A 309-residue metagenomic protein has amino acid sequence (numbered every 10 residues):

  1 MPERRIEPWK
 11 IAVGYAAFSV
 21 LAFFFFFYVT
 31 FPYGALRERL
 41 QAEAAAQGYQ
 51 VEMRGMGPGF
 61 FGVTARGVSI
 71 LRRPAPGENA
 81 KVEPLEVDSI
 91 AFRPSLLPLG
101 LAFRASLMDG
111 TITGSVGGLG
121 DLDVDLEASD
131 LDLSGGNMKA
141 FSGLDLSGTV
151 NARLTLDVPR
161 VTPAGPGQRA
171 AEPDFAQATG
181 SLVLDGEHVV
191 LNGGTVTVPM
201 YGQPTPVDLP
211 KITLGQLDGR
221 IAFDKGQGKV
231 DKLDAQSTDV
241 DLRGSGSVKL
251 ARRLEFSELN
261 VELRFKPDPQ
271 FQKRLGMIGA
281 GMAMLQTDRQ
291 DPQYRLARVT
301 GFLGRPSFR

Functional and structural regions predicted by a protein language model:
M1-A17, E43, L209, L214-R309: Extended terminal
A12-V29: Single-pass alpha-helical transmembrane signal-anchor segments
F26-S115: Terminal hydrophobic membrane-targeting helix
E52, R104, R153-R253, R298-R309: Solvent-exposed beta-strand/coil patches in large extracellular/periplasmic or lumenal scaffold regions
V63, L99-L101, D121-L122, G228-K229 (+1 more regions): Hydrophobic residues embedded in beta-strands of well-ordered beta-sheets
V68, I90, S95, A105-G110 (+5 more regions): Solvent-exposed loop/turn tips at the surfaces of repeat/solenoid architectures
L107-A170, D174-S181: Non-cytosolic head/periplasmic domains of membrane-anchored proteins
